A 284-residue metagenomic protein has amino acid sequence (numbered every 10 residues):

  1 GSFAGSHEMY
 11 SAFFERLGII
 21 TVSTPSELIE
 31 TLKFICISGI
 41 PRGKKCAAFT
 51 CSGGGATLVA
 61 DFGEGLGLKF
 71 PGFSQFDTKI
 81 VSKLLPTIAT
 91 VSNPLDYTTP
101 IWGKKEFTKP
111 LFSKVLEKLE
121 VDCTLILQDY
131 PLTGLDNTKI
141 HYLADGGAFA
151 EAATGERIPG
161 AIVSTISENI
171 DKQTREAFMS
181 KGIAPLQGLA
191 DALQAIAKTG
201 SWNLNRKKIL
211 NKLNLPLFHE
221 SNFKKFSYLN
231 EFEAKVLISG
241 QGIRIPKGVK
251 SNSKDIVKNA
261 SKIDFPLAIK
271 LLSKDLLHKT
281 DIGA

Functional and structural regions predicted by a protein language model:
G1-A4, V163-K181: Glycine-rich, charge-decorated loop segments at or immediately adjacent to ligand/cofactor-binding or catalytic sites
G5-P25: Conserved thiamine diphosphate
I19-E27, A184-L189, V249-K254: Short acidic-hydrophobic, aromatic-tinged amphipathic segments that line or gate anion-handling sites
S26, L32-K44, S52, L215-A284: Active-site nucleotide/adenylate-binding loops and adjacent lid/helix of ATP-dependent enzymes
R42-N137: Short glycine-cluster motifs
T138-A148: Charged helix-capping and loop-helix junction motifs
G155-G160: A short helix->loop->beta-strand "cap" motif at the edges of active sites that frequently abuts
A184, L189-K225: Intrinsic disorder at enzyme termini
